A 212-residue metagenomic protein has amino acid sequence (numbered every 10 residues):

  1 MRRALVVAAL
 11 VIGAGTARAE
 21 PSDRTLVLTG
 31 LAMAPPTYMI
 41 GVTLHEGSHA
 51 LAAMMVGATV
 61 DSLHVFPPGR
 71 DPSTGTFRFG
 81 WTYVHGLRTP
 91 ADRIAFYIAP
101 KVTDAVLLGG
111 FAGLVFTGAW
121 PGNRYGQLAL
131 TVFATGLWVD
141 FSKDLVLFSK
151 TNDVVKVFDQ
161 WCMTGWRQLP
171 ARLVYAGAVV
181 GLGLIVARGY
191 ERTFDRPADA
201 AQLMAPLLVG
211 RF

Functional and structural regions predicted by a protein language model:
M1-L28, A50, M54-F79, F116-F212: Replace "edges of transmembrane helices
E20-P36, G109-A112: Active-site scaffold of zinc-dependent metalloenzymes
T37-V42, F96: Active-site alpha-helix of zinc metalloproteases
G41, H45, D104-L107, V139 (+2 more regions): Alpha-helical transmembrane segments of multipass membrane proteins
G41-M54, P100: Active-site recognition of the HExxH zinc-binding catalytic motif
V65-A91, A95-A99: Multi-pass membrane catalytic core of lipid/isoprenoid biosynthesis enzymes
W81-G86, G110-G118: Membrane-helix exit/interface motif
A91-G110, M163-A178: Membrane-interface loop-to-helix entry segments
